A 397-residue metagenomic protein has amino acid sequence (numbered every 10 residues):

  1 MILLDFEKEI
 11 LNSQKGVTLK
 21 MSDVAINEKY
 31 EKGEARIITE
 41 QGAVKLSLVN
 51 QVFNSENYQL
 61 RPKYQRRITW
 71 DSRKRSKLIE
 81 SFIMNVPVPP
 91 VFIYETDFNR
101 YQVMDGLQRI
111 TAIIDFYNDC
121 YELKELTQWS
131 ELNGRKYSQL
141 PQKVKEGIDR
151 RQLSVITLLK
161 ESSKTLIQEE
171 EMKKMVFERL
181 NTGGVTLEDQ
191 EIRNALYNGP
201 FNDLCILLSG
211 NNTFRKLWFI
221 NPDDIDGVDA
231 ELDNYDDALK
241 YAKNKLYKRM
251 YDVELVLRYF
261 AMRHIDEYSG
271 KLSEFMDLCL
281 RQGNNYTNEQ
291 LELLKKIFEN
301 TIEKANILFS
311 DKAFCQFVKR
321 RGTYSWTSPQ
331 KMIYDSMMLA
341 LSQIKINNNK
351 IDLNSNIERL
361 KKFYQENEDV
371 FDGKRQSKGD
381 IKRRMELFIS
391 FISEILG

Functional and structural regions predicted by a protein language model:
L4: Interfaces and regulatory segments of ATP-dependent nucleotide/adenylate/phosphodiester-chemistry enzymes
E7, S13, V17-K20, E31-G42 (+5 more regions): Basic- and aromatic-enriched surface patches that contact anionic nucleotides/nucleic acids
A25-I26: Secretory-pathway low-complexity, repetitive Gly/Ala/Ser/Pro-rich segments with frequent Tyr
L48-V49: C-terminal active-site-capping segments
S55-P62: A short, surface-exposed helix-loop junction/capping segment
D252-G397: C-terminal subdomains that position terminal phosphate/3'-OH groups for nucleotidyl transfer/ligation, primarily on
